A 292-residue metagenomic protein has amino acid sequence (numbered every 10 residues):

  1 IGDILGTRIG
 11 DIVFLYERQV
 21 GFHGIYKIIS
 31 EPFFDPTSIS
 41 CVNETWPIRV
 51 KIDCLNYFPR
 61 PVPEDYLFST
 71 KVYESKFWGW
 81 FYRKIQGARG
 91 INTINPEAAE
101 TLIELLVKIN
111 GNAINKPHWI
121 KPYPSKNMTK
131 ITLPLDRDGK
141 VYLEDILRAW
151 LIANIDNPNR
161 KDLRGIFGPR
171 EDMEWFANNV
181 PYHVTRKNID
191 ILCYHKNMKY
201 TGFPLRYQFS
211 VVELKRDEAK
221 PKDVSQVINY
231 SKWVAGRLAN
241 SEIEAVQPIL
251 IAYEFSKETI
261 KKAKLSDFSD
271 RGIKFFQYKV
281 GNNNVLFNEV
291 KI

Functional and structural regions predicted by a protein language model:
D3-Y16: Short coil-to-beta transition motif at edge beta-strands of beta-rich domains
R8, F58, S75-I292: Charged, terminal alpha-helix-loop-beta segments that serve as non-catalytic nucleic-acid engagement and/or assembly
I9-D11, G24, I48, K187-D190: Short beta-strand or tight-loop elements that sit immediately N-terminal to catalytic metal-binding acidic residues
Y16-F22: Short, charged beta-turn/beta-strand-edge "cap" motif at the junction between a beta-strand and an adjacent loop
E17, S30, C193-H195: Residue-level signal for short segments within beta-strands and strand-turn junctions of well-structured beta-sheet
F22-G24, V246: Structural detector for hydrophobic anchor residues on beta-strands
K27-N92, P96: Aromatic- and Lys/Arg-enriched surface recognition patch
